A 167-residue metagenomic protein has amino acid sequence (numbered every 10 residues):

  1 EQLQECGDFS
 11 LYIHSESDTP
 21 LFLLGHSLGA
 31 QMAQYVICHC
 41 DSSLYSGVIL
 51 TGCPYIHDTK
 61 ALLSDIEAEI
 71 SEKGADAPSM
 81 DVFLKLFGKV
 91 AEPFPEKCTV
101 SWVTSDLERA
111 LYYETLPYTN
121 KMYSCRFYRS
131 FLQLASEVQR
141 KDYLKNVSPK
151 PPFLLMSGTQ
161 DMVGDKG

Functional and structural regions predicted by a protein language model:
Q2-H14: Alpha/beta-hydrolase active-site loop
L23-G25, T51: Short beta-strand immediately N-terminal to the catalytic nucleophile in serine-hydrolase-like folds
G25-G29, A33: Gly/Ala-rich beta-loop-alpha elbow adjacent to hydrolase catalytic centers
Y35-K121: Alpha/beta-hydrolase-fold enzymes
T119, Y123-L144: Active-site nucleophile elbow and catalytic-triad environment of alpha/beta-hydrolase enzymes
N120, T159-D165: Acidic catalytic loop of the alpha/beta-hydrolase fold
V147-F153: Short, proline-enriched alpha-helix->beta-strand connector loops that line the catalytic pocket of alpha/beta-hydrolase
L155-S157: Short beta-strand/loop motif that positions the catalytic acidic residue of the alpha/beta-hydrolase fold
